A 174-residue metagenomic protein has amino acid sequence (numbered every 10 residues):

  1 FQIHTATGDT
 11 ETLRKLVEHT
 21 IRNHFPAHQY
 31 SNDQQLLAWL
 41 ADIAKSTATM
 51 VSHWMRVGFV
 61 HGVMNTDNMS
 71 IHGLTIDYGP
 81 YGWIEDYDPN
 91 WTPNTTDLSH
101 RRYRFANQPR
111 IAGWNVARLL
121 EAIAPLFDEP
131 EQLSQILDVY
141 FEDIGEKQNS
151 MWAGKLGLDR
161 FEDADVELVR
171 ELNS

Functional and structural regions predicted by a protein language model:
F1-H61, H72-E162: ATP-dependent phospho-/nucleotidyl transfer catalytic cores
T66-D67, I71: Catalytic-loop Lys-Pro-X-Asn motif of eukaryotic-like protein kinases
V166-S174: A glycine-rich beta-turn/hairpin centered on an aromatic-Pro dipeptide
